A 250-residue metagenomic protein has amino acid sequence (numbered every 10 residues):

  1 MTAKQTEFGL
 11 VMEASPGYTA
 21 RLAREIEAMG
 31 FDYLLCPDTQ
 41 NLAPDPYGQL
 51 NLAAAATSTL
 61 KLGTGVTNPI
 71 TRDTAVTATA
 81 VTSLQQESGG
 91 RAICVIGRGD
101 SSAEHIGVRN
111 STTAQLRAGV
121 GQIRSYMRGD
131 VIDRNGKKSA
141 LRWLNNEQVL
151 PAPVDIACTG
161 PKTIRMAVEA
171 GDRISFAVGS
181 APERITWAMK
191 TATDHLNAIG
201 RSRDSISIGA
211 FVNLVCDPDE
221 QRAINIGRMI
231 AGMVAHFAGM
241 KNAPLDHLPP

Functional and structural regions predicted by a protein language model:
M1-T2, R109-L144, I185-P250: An alpha-helical appendage that flanks or caps ligand/catalytic pockets
M1-T64, A152: N-terminal beta1-alpha1-beta2 module of alpha/beta enzyme domains
T6-M12, L34-C36, K61-G65, A92-I96 (+3 more regions): Hydrophobic faces of well-ordered beta-strands that scaffold small-molecule active sites in alpha/beta enzyme cores
E13-G17, D38-D45, P69-A75, A181-I185 (+1 more regions): Acidic-and-aromatic substrate-binding clefts and catalytic sites of carbohydrate-active enzymes
A14-I26, A80, C158-M166: Short, acidic/polar
R24-A28, L50-K61, V81-A92, V168-E169 (+1 more regions): Acidic (Asp/Glu)-rich catalytic clusters
L42-L52, S180-L196: Active-site-adjacent beta->alpha loops and helix N-cap segments on the catalytic face of soluble alpha/beta enzymes
T74-Q85, D217-G227: Catalytic cores of alpha/beta
